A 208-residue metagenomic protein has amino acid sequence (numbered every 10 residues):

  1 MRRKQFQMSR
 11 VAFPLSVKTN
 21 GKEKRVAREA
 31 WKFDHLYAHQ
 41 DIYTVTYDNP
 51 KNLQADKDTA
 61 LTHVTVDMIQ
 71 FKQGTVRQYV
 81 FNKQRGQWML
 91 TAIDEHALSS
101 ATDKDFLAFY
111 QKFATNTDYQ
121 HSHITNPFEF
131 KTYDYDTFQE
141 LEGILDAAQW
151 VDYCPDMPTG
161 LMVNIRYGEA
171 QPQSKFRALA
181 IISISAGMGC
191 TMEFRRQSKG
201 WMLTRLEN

Functional and structural regions predicted by a protein language model:
M1-K24: Acidic/polar, low-complexity intrinsically disordered N-terminal segments immediately downstream of a Sec signal
R2, V11, A38, T115-D118: Generic surface-pattern signal
R2-R3, A27, N116, D146: Helix N-terminus capping/helix-initiation residues
K4-Q7, W88-M89, H121-S122, W201-L203: Short loop/beta submotifs within extracellular cysteine-rich repeat domains
Q7-A12, Q120-F128: Surface-exposed patches in mature extracellular/periplasmic domains of secreted proteins
V17-G74, D134, F138-M188: Surface-exposed, charged secondary-structure patches
K72-S100, G187-N208: Short beta-strand edge/turn micro-motifs at domain boundaries
Q84-S122, E129-L141: Surface-exposed beta-loop interaction hotspot
